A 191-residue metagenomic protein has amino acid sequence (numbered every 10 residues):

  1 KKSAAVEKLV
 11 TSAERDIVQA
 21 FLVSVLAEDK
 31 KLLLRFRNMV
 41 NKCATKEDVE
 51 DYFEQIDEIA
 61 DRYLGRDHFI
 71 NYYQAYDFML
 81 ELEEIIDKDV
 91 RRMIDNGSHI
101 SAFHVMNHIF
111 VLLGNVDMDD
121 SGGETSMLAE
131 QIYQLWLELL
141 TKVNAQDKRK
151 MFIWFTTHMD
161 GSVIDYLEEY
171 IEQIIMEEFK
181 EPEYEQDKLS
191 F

Functional and structural regions predicted by a protein language model:
K1-F191: Eukaryote-biased, non-catalytic alpha-solenoid scaffold regions
